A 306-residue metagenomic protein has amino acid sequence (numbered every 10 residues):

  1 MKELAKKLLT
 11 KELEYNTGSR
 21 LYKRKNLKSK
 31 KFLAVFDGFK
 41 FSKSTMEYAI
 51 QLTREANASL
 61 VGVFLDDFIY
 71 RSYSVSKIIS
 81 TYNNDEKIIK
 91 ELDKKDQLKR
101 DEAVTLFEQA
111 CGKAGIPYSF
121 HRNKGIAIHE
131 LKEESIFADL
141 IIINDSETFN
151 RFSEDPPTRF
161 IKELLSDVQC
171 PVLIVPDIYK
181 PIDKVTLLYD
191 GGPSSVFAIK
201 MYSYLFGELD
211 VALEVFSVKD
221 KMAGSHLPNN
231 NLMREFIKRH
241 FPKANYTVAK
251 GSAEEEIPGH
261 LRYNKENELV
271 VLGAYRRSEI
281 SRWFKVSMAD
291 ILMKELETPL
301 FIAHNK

Functional and structural regions predicted by a protein language model:
K2-E12, G18-S19, F120, I128-I178 (+1 more regions): Gly/Ser-rich helix-loop-strand patches that form or flank binding pockets for ribonucleotide-derived cofactors
K2-E86, D167, K180, K184-V248 (+2 more regions): Small/aliphatic-rich secondary-structure junction motif
Y48, E130-E133, M201, G259: A short acidic, amphipathic alpha-helical/loop segment
T53, F107, C111, R234-I237 (+1 more regions): Conserved hydrophobic residues forming the short capping helix/wall of the S-adenosyl-L-methionine
N84-K99: A short acidic, glycine-rich active-site loop that binds or catalyzes chemistry on phosphate/adenosine moieties
C111-S119, H240-N245: A short helix-to-beta-strand connector/capping loop
R122-H129, G251-E254: Charged docking surfaces used in two-component/phosphorelay signaling
N231-R234, S252-Y263: A short, acidic, amphipathic alpha-helical segment used as a generic capping/interface helix at domain edges
